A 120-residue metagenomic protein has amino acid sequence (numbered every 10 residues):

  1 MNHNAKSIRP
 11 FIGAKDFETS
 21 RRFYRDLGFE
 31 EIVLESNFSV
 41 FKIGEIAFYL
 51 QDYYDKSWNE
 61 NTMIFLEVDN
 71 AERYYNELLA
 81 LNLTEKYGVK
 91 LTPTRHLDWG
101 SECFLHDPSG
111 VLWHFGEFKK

Functional and structural regions predicted by a protein language model:
M1-T19, I64, K119: N-terminal beta-strand motif that seeds the catalytic metal site of vicinal oxygen chelate
R9-F11, V40, M63-F65, E102-F104: Short aromatic/hydrophobic contact patches that present stacked aromatics for nucleic-acid/ligand binding
F11-F48: Core segments of cupin and vicinal oxygen chelate
E35-N37, W58-E60, L97-S101: Short acidic/glycine-enriched loop/turn segments that link adjacent beta-strands
F41-E45, L105-P108, F118: Active-site beta-strand termini and strand-to-loop segments that position acidic
Y49-Q51, F104, W113-G116: Conserved beta-strand in the GNAT
Y54, L91, H96, E117-K120: Acetyl-CoA-dependent GNAT
L66-L112: Vicinal oxygen chelate
